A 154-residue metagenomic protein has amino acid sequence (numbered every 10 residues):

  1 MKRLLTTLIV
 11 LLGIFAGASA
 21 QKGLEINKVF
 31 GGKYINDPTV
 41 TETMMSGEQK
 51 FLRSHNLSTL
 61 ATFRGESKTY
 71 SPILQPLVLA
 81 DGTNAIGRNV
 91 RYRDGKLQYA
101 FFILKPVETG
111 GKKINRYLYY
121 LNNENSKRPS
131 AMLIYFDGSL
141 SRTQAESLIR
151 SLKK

Functional and structural regions predicted by a protein language model:
M1-I26: Bacterial Sec-dependent N-terminal signal peptides
L24-I73: Early exported N-terminus immediately downstream of N-terminal targeting peptides
F63-E108: Mid-chain, structured segments of secreted extracytoplasmic proteins
D81-G82, N123, L152: Sec/Tat-exported extracytoplasmic proteins
Y99, K112-L118, P129-A131: Short, surface-exposed coil-to-beta transition loops
P106, N122-N125, D137-S139: Solvent-exposed coil/turn segments that connect beta secondary-structure elements in extracytoplasmic/periplasmic
R128-K154: C-terminal partner/receptor-binding element of secreted or periplasmic proteins
